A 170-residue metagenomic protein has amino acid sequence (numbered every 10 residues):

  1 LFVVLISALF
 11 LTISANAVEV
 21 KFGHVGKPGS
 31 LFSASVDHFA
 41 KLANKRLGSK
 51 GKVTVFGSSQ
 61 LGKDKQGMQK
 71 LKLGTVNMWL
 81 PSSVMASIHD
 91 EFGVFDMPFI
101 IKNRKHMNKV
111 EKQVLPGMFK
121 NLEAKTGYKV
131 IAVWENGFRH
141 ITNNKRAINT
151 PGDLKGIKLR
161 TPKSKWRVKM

Functional and structural regions predicted by a protein language model:
F2-T12: Bacterial N-terminal signal peptides
A15-H24, D37, K41-K52, A124 (+1 more regions): Immediate post-signal peptide segment of exported/extracytoplasmic ligand-binding proteins
K21-H38, S58-K63: Extracytoplasmic "Venus flytrap"
G23-V25, K50-V55, G93, I100-R104: Glycine-/proline-rich flexible loop or hinge segments
H38, K45-R46, K52-M78, N103: Extracytoplasmic small-molecule ligand-binding "clamshell" domains of the periplasmic binding protein/Venus flytrap
A40-K41, K72, N77, S82-M170: Contiguous mixed-secondary-structure segments that line small-molecule binding/active-site clefts of soluble domains
